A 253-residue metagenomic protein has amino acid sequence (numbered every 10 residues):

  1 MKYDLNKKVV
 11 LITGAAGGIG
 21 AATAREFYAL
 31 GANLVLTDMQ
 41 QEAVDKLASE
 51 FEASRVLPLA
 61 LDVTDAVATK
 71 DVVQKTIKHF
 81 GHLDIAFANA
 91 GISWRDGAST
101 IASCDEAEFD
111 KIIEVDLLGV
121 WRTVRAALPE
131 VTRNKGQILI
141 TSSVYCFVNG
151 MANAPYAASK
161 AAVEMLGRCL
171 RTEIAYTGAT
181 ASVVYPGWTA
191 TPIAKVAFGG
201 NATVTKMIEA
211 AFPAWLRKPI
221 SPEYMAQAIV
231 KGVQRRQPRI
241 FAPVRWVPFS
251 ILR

Functional and structural regions predicted by a protein language model:
K2-L34: Canonical Rossmann dinucleotide-binding motif of NAD(H)/NADP(H)-dependent dehydrogenases/reductases, specifically
L30-L47: Conserved glycine-rich Rossmann-like NAD(P)H-binding loop of the short-chain dehydrogenase/reductase
Q41-E42, A60-D71, E106: The beta1-alpha1 cofactor-binding region of Rossmann-like NAD(H)/NADP(H)-dependent oxidoreductases
G97-I101, D105-D110, K135: Substrate-binding pocket helix/loop in short-chain dehydrogenase/reductase
V124, S159-A162: Active-site helix of classical SDR
S143: Residue(s) in the substrate-gating loop at a strand-loop-helix junction that position the organic substrate next
Y176-V244: SDR active-site lid
